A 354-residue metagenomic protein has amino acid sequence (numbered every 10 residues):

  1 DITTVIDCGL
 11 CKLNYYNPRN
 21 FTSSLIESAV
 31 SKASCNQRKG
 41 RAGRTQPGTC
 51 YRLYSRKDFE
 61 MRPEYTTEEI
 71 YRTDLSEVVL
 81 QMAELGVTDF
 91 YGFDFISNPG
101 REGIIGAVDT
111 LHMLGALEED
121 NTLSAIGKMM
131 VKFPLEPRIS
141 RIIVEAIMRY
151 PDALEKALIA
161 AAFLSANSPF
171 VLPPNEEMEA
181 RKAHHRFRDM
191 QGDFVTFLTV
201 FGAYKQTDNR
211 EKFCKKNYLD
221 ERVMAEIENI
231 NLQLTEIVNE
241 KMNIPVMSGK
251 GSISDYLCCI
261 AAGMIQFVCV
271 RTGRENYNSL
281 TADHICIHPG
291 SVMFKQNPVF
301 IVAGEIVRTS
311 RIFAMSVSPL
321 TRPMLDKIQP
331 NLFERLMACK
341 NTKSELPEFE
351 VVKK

Functional and structural regions predicted by a protein language model:
D1-I2, K39: Short regulatory helix/loop adjacent to the ATP-binding pocket of P-loop NTPases
I2-I6, C11-N14, Y54-K353: Second RecA-like catalytic domain
L10-C50, E64-Y65, V79: Conserved SF2 helicase motif VI
